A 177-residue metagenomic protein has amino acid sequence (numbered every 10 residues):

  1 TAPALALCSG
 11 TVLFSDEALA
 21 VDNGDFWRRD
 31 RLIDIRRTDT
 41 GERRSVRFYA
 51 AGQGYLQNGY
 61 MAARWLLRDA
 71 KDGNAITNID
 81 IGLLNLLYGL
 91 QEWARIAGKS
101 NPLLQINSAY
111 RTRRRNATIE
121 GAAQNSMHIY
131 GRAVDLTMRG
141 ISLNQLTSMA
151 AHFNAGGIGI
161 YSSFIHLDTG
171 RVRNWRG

Functional and structural regions predicted by a protein language model:
T1-L19: N-terminal export signals
A18-D69, N74: Near-N-terminal "mature-domain entry" segment
D22, R31, R36, A122-G177: Catalytic cores and adjacent binding grooves of peptidoglycan-active enzymes
R37-D39, F48-A50, S108-Y110, M138-G140 (+1 more regions): A mature extracytoplasmic/lumenal domain signature
T38, L86-A97, R113, R139 (+1 more regions): Structured segments of extracytoplasmic/periplasmic soluble domains in secreted or envelope-associated proteins
A51-L104: Active-site acidic/histidine clusters and adjacent loop/turn architecture that either coordinate catalytic ions
Q57, N107-A133: Short, surface-exposed glycine/acidic/tryptophan-bearing loops
R95-A109, G157-S163: Surface-exposed patches in mature extracellular/periplasmic domains of secreted proteins
